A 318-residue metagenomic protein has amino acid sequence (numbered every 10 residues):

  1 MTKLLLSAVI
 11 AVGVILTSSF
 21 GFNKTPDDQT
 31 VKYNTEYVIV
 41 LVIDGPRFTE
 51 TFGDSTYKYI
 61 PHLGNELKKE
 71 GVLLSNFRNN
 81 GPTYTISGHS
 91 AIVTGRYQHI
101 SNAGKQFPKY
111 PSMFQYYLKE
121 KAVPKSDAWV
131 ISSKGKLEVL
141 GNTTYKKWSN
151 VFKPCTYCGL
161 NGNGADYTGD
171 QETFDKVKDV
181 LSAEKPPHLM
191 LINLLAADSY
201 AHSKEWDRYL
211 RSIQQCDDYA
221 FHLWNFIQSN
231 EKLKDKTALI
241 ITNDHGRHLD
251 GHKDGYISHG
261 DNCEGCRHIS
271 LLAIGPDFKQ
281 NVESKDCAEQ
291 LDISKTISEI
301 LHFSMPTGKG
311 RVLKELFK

Functional and structural regions predicted by a protein language model:
T25-G71: Active-site-proximal N-terminal segment of extracellular/periplasmic enzymes that hydrolyze or transfer
T35-R47, L67, Y117, H188-L195 (+5 more regions): Beta-strand elements within well-structured catalytic alpha/beta cores of enzymes that handle phosphate/sulfate esters
V40, H62, D217-I257, I297: Metal-dependent active-site segment of extracytoplasmic phospho-/sulfohydrolases and closely related
N65-P108: Active-site segment of extracytoplasmic enzymes that catalyze sulfate/phosphate-ester chemistry
S87-T94, S258-L301: Substrate-binding rim/cap in mid-to-C-terminal beta-strand-loop elements of soluble/periplasmic
H99-A165: Catalytic-site neighborhoods of secreted/periplasmic enzymes that process anionic sulfate/phosphate groups
G141-C158, D175-D218, H222: Active-site His/acidic residue clusters
A288, H302-K318: Polar, surface-exposed loop/tail segments that function as active-site lids or cofactor/substrate-recognition elements
